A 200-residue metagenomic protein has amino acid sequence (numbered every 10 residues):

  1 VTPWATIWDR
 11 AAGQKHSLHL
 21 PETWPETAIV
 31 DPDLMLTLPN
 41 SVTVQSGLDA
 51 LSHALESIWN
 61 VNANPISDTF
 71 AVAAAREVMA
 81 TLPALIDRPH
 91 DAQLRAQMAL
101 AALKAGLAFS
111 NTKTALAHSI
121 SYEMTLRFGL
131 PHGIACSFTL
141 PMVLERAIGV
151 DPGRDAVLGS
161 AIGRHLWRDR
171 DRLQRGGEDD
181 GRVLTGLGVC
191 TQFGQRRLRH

Functional and structural regions predicted by a protein language model:
W4-T112: Carboxylate- and glycine-rich phosphate/diphosphate-binding segment that chelates Mg2+/Mn2+
L34-M35, E56-N60, P83, L103-L107 (+6 more regions): A broad detector of the eukaryotic-type serine/threonine protein kinase catalytic domain
H53, S57, R76, Y122 (+2 more regions): Short, residue-level hotspots on alpha-helical faces of the histone-fold and other alpha-helical interaction modules
L103-C136: Glycine-rich phosphate/pyrophosphate-binding beta-alpha loops
M124-R199: Gly/Pro-rich interdomain helix-loop hinge
